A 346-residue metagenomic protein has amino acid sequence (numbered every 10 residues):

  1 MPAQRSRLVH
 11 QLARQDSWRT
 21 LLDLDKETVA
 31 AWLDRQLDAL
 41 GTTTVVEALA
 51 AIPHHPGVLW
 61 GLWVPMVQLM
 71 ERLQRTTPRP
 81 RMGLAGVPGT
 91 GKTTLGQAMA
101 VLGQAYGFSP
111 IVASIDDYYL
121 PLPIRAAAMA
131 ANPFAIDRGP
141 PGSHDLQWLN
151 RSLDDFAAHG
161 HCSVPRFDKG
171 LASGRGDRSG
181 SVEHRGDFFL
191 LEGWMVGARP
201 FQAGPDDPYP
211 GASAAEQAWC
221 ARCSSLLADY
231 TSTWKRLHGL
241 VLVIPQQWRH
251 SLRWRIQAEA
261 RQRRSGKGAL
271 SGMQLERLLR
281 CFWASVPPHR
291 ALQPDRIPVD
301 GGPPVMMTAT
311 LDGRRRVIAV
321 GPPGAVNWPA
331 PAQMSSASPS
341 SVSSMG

Functional and structural regions predicted by a protein language model:
P2-L37, W60, M195-G346: Conserved NTP phosphate-binding and transfer environment spanning the P-loop NTPase/kinase superfamily
L49-Q74: N-terminal pre-Walker A segment at the start of P-loop NTPase domains
P53-H54, I111-S114, Y118-A172: Conserved nucleotide-sensing/catalytic segment adjacent to the nucleotide-binding pocket in NTP-handling enzymes
G83-A85: Short hydrophobic/aromatic beta-strand immediately N-terminal to the Walker A/P-loop
G89: Walker A (P-loop) phosphate-binding loop of P-loop NTPases
K92: Conserved lysine of the Walker
L95, M99: Hydrophobic positions on the alpha1 helix immediately C-terminal to the Walker A/P-loop
S152-A198: Phosphate-binding/switch loop-helix module in NTP-utilizing enzymes
